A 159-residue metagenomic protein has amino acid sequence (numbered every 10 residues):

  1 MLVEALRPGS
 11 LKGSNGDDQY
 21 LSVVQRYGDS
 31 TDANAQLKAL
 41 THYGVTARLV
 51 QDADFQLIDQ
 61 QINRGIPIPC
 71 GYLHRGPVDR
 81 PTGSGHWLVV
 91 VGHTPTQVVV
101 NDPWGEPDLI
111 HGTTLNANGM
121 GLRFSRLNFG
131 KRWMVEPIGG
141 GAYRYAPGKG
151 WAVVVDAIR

Functional and structural regions predicted by a protein language model:
M1, G13-Y20, G71, H86 (+3 more regions): Residue-level signal for functionally critical sites in structured catalytic/ligand-binding pockets
M1-V50, E136-R159: Cysteine-nucleophile protease catalytic domains, especially the papain-like/related folds used in DUB/UBL proteases
R7, R26, R48, R64 (+6 more regions): Arginine residue identity/basic-tract feature
P8, G28, A35-L37, Q56-I58 (+2 more regions): Short, flexible coil/linker segments at or flanking structured domains
N15-G16, D54, S125: Alpha-helix capping and helix-coil boundary motifs
D18, S30-A33, Q60, R64 (+4 more regions): Short linear motifs in intrinsically disordered/low-complexity regions
V50-H111: Active-site-adjacent substructure of cysteine-protease-like catalytic cores
H93-R159: Noncatalytic regulatory segments and standalone regulatory/sensor domains
